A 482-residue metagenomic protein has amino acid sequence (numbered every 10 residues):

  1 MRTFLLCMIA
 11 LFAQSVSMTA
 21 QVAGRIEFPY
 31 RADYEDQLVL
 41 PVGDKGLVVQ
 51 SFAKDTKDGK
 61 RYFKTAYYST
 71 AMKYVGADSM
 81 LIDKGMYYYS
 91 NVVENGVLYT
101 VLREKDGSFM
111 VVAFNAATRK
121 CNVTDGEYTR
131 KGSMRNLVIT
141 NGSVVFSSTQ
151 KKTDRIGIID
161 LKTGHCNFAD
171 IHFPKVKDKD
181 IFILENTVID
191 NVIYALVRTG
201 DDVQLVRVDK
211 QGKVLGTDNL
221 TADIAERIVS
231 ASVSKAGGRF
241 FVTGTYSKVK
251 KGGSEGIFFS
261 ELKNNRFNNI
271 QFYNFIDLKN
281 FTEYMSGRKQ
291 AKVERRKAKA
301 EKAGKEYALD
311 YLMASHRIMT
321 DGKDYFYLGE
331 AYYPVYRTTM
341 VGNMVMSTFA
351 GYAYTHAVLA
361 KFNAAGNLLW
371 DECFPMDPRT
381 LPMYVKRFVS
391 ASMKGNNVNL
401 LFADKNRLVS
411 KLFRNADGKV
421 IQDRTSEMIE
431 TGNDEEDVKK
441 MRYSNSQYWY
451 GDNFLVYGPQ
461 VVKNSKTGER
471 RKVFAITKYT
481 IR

Functional and structural regions predicted by a protein language model:
M1-R25: Bacterial Sec-dependent N-terminal signal peptides
R31-L40, D83-V92, Y128-N141, V176-N186 (+3 more regions): Repeated scaffold domains used in trafficking and secretory/extracellular systems, primarily beta-propellers
L38-S147, R155: Post-signal peptide N-terminal segment of secreted/secretory-pathway proteins
V39, D44-D58, E94-K105, V138-Q150 (+7 more regions): Short beta-strand elements that form the blades of beta-propeller/WD-repeat-like and other beta-sheet-rich scaffold
F63-T70, V111-A117, I156-K162, D202-K213 (+4 more regions): Beta-propeller blade signature
D202-D324: Long, internal scaffold/assembly segments composed of regular secondary structure
N219-S230, N274-V293, K299-E301, E306-L309 (+2 more regions): Conserved blade-ending motifs and adjacent loop-strand segments that build the rim/top face of beta-propeller domains
A314-G342, T348-T355, K361, L381-I421: Loop/turn-rich, solvent-exposed surfaces of beta-rich toroidal or solenoidal domains
